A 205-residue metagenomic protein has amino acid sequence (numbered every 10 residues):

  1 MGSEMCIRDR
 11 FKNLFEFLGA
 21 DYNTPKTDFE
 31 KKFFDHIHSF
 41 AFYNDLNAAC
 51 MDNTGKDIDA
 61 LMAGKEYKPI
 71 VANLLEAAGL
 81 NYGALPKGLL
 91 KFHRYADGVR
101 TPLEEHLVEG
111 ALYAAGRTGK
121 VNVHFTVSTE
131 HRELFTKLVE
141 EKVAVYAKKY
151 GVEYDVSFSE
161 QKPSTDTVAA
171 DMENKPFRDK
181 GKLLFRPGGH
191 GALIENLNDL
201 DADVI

Functional and structural regions predicted by a protein language model:
G2-I7: Short, small-residue-biased leader/transition segments that mark boundaries at the very start of proteins
D9-F185, G189-E195, L200-I205: N-terminal targeting/trafficking signals and adjacent low-complexity tails
